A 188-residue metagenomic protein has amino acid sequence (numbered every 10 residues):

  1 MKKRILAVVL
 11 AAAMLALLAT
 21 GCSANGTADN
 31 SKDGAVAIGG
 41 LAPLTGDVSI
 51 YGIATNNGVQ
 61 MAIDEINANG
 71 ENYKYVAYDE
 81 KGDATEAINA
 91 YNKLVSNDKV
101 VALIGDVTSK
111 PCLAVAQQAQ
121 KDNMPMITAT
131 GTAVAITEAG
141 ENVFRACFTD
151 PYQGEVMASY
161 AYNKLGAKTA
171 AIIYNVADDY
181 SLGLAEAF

Functional and structural regions predicted by a protein language model:
M1-A37, N67-N69, K121: Short, low-complexity disordered leader/linker segments with a strong preference for bacterial N-terminal type II
G26-N30, Y51-T55, E65-I136, A146: Beta-alpha junction/loop-to-helix N-cap segments that form part of ligand/metal-binding clefts
G34-N56, D106, T169-N175: Short beta-strand segments enriched in small/hydrophobic residues
Y51-I66, E86, M126, Q153-V156 (+1 more regions): Short, solvent-exposed amphipathic alpha-helices that sit in or adjacent to ligand/effector-binding or catalytic
Q60, T85-S96, L113, E155-N163 (+1 more regions): Amphipathic, non-transmembrane alpha-helical secondary structure
T137-E141: Glycine-rich, charge-decorated loop segments at or immediately adjacent to ligand/cofactor-binding or catalytic sites
V143-F188: An alpha-beta-alpha
